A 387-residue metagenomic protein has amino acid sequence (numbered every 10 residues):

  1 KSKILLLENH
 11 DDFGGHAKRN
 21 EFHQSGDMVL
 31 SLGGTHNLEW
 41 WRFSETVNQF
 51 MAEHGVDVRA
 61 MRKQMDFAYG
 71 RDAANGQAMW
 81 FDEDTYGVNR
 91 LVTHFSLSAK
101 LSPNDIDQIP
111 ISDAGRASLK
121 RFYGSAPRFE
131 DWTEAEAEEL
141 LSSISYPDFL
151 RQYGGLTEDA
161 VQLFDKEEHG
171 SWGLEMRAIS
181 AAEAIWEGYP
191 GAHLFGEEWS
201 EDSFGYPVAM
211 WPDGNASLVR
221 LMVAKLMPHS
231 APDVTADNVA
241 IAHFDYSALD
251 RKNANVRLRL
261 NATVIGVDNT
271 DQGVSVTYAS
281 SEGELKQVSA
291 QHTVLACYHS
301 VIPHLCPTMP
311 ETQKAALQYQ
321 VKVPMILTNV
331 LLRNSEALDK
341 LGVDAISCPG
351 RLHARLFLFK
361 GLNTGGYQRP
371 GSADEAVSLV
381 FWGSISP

Functional and structural regions predicted by a protein language model:
K1, L5-H10, S44, R59-R62 (+10 more regions): Conserved beta-strand->loop/alpha-helix structural units within folded catalytic cores of enzymes with alpha/beta
K1-E138: N-terminal glycine-rich phosphate/pyrophosphate-binding loop and immediately adjacent elements
S2, G34, A73-N75, A254 (+4 more regions): Residues that flank catalytic or metal-binding motifs in active/ligand-binding sites
G15-F22, N48-F50, F164, E175-I179 (+3 more regions): Short, solvent-exposed loop/turn and secondary-structure capping segments
S31-W41, W132-E139, F204-D213, Q313-V321: Active-site rim elements
R59-R62, A231-A236, L260, I302-L305 (+1 more regions): Acidic/polar loop patches that form or flank catalytic/metal-binding clefts of enzymes that bind anionic ligands
A117-A262, T270-G273: Active-site/ligand-binding neighborhood in enzyme catalytic cores
S200-S203, V208, V274-E282, K286-H292 (+1 more regions): C-terminal segments that line or cap access tunnels to active or ligand-binding sites in enzymes and enzyme-associated
